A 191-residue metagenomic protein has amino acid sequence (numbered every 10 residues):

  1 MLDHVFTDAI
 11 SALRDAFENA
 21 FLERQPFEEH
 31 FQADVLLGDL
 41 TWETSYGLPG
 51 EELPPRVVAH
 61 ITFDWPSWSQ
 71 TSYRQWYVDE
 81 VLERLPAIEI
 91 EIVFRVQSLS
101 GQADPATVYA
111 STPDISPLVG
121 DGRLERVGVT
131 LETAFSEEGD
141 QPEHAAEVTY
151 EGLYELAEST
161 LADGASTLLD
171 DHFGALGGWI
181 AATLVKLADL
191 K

Functional and structural regions predicted by a protein language model:
M1-A20, A106-T130, L153-K191: Ampiphathic alpha-helical segments that act as solvent-exposed interaction surfaces
M1-E89: Charge-rich, low-complexity N-terminal segments
H30, L36, E143-A145, T149-A162: Metal- and O2-centered redox machinery and metal/ROS homeostasis
T41-W42, G50, E125, L131 (+2 more regions): Polar low-complexity intrinsically disordered regions enriched in Ser/Thr and small residues
W65-S67, F94-S100, Y154: Beta-strand elements of well-folded, non-transmembrane domains
S72-V148: Short, internal acidic amphipathic alpha-helical interface segments that mediate docking to partner proteins
